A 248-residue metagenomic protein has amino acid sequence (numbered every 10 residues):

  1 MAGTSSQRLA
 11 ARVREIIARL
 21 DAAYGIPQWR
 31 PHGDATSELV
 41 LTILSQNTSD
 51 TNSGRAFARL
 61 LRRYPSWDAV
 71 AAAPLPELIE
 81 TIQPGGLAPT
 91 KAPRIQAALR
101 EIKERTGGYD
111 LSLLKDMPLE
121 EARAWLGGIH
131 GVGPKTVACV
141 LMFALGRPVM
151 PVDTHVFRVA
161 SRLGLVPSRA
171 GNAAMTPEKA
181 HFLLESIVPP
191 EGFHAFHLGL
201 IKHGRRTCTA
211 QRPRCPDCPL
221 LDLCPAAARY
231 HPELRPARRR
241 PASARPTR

Functional and structural regions predicted by a protein language model:
G3-P241: Catalytic cores of DNA base-excision repair glycosylases
A244-R248: Long, low-complexity, intrinsically disordered segments
